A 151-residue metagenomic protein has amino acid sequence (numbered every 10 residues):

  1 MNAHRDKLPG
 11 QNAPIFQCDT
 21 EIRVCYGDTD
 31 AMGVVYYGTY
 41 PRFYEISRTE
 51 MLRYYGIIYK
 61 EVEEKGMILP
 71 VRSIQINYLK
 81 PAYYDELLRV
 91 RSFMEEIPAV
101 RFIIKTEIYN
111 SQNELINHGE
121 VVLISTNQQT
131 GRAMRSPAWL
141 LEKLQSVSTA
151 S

Functional and structural regions predicted by a protein language model:
N2-S73, N127-S151: Hot-dog-fold acyl-thioester-processing enzymes
Q11-A13, N110-E114: A short, structured loop/turn motif at beta-sheet edges
Y26, T106-I108, L123: Generic short beta-strand
Y44, T106, G119: Conserved GNAT-family N-acetyltransferase fold
M51-F102, I116, I124: Hydrophobic beta-strand-centered segment that forms part of the acyl-chain substrate-binding groove
L79, Y109-S111, T126: A generic structural motif
L115-I116, A133: A structural signal for beta-strand boundary/capping segments at domain termini and interdomain linkers
